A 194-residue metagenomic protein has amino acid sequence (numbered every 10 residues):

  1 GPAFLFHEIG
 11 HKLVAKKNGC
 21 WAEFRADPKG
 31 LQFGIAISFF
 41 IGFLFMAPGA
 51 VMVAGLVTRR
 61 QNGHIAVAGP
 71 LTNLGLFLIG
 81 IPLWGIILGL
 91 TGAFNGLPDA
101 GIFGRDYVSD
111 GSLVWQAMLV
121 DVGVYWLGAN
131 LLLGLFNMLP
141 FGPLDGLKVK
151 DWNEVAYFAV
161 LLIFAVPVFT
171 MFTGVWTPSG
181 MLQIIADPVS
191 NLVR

Functional and structural regions predicted by a protein language model:
G1-R194: Hydrophobic transmembrane alpha-helices and their immediate loop junctions in multi-pass integral membrane proteins
